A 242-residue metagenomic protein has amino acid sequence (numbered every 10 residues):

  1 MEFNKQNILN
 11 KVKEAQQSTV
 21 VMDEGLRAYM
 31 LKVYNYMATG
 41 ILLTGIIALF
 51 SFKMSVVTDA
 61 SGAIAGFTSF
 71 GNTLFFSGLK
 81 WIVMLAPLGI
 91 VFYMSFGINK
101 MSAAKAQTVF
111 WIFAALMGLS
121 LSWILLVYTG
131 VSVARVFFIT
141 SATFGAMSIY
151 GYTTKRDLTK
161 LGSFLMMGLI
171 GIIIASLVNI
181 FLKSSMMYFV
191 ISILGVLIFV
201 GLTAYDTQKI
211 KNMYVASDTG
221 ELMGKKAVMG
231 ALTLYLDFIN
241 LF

Functional and structural regions predicted by a protein language model:
M1-F242: A hydrophobic alpha-helical transmembrane-helix feature that marks the membrane cores and membrane-interface segments
